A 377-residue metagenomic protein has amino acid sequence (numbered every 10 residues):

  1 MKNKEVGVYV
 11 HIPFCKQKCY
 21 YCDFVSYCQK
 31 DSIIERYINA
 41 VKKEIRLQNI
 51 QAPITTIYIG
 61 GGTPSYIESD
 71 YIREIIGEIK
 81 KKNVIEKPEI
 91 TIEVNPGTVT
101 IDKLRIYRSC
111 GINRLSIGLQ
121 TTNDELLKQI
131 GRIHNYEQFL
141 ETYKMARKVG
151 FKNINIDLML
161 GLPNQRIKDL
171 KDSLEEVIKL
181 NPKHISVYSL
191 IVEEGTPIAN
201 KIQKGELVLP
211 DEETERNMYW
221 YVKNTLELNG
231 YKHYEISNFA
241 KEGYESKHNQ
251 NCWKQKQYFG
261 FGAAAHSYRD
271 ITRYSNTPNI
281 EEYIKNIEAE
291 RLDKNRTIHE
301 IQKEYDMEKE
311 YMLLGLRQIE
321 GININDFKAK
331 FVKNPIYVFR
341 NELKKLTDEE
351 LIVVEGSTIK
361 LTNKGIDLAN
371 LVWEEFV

Functional and structural regions predicted by a protein language model:
N3-E5, S26-Q48, T55-K333: C-terminal scaffold of the Radical SAM
V8-H11: Short active-site neighborhood of thiol/selenol oxidoreductases, capturing the structured segment around
P13-S26: Local cysteine-cluster metal-coordination motifs and their immediate loop/turn environment, predominantly Fe-S cluster
K333-K345: Short amphipathic alpha-helical interaction segments
T347-S357: A short, conserved structural fragment
T358-T362: Minor-groove-contacting beta-hairpin "wing" of winged helix-turn-helix DNA-binding domains
K364-V377: Short, amphipathic alpha-helical interaction segments positioned at domain boundaries
